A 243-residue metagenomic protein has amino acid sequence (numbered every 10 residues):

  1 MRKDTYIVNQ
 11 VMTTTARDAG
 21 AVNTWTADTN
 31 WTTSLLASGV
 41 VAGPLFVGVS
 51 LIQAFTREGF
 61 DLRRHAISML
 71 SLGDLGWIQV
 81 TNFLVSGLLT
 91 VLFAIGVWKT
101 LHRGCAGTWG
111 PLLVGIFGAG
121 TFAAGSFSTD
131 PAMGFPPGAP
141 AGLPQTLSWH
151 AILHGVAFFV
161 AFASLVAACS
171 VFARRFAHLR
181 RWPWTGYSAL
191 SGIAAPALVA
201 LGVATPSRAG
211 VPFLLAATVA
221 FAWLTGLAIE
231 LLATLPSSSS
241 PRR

Functional and structural regions predicted by a protein language model:
T5-W31: Short, Lys/Arg-rich, polar N-terminal cytosolic tail immediately upstream of the first transmembrane signal-anchor
T13-R17, E230-R243: Short, charged juxtamembrane terminal tails flanking transmembrane helices
N23-P236: Hydrophobic, aromatic-enriched alpha-helical segments typical of multi-pass transmembrane helices
